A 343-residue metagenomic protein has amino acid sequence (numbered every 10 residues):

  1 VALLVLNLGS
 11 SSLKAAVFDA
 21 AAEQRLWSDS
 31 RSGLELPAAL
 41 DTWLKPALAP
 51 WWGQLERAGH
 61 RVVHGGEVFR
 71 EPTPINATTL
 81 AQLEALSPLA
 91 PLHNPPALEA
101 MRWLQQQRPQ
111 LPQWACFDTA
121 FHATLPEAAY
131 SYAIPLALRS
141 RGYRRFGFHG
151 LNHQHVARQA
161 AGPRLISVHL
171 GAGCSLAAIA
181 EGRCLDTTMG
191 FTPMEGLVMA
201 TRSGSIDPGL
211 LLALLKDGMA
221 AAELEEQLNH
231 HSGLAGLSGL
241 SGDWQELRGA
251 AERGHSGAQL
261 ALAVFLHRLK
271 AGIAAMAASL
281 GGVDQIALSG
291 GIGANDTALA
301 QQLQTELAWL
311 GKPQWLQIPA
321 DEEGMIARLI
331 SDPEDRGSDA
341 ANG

Functional and structural regions predicted by a protein language model:
L3-A38: Short glycine-rich, Thr/Ser-proximal phosphate-binding strand/loop in the N-terminal lobe of ATP-dependent enzymes
L3-L6, L55-G59, W114, L165-H169: Short glycine-aspartate micro-motif
W43-E56, A160-A161, I273-D284: Phosphate/pyrophosphate-binding loops at sites that engage ATP/ADP/AMP, CoA/4′-phosphopantetheine, polyphosphate
A47-A97, L111-W114, A120-Y132: Short beta-strand-loop/turn "lid" adjacent to the catalytic site in phosphate-handling enzymes
F121-L215: Glycine-rich phosphate-binding loop of actin/hexokinase-like ATP-binding domains
E226, H230-L237, W244-L280: Adenine-nucleotide phosphate-binding core of ATP-dependent small-molecule kinases
D284-E306: Glycine-rich phosphate-binding loops at beta-strand->alpha-helix junctions
A294, P313-D339, G343: Glycine-rich phosphate-binding/hydrolytic loop that grips phosphoryl groups
